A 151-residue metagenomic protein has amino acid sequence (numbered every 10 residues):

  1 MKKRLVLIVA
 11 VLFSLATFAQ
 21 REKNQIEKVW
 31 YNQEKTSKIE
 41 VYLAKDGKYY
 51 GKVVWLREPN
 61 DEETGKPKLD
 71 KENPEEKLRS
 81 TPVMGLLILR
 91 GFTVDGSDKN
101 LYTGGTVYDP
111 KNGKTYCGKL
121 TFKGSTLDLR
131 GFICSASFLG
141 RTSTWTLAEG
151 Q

Functional and structural regions predicted by a protein language model:
M1-E22: Bacterial Sec-dependent N-terminal signal peptides
R21-K38: Short N-terminal segments immediately surrounding and downstream of signal-peptide cleavage
E27, K38, Y42-D109, G113-C117 (+1 more regions): Central antiparallel beta-sheet cores of small beta-barrel/beta-sandwich binding domains
N32, V83-L86, F138-G140: Short coil-to-beta-strand transition motifs
N32-E34, K111, F122-G124: A generic beta-sheet turn/junction motif
K48, T126-L127: Generic structural signal for coil-to-beta-strand starts
G118-T121, L127: C-terminal terminal-subdomain/extension
G124-T126, I133-Q151: Edge beta-strand at a domain terminus
